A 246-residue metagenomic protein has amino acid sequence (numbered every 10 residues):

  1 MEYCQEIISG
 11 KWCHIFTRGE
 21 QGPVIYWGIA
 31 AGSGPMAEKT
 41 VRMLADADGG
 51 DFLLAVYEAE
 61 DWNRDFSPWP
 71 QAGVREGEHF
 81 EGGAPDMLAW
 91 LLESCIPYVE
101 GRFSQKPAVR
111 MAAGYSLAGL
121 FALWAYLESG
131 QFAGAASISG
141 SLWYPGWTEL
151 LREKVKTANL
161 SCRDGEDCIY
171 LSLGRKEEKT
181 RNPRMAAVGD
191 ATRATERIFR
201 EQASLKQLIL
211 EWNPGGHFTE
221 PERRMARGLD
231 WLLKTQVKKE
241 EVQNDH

Functional and structural regions predicted by a protein language model:
M1-H246: Non-catalytic cap/lid and distal C-terminal segments of serine-dependent acyl enzymes
